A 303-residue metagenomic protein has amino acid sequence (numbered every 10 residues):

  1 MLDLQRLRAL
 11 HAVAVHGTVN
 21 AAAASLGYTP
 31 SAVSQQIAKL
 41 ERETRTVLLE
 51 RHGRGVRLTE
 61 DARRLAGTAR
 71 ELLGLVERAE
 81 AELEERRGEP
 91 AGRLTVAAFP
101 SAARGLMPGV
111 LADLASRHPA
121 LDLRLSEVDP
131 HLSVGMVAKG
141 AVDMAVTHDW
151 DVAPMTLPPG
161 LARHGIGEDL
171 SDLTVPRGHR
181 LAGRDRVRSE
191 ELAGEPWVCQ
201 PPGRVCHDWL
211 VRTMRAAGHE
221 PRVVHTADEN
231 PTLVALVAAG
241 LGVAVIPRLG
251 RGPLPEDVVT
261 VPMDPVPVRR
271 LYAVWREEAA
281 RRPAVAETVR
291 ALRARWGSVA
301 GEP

Functional and structural regions predicted by a protein language model:
A12-G27: Short helix-boundary/capping micro-motifs
E41-L58: A short LG(V/I)-centered, amphipathic sequence patch enriched for acidic residue(s) preceding the LG motif
A91-P154, A227: Central regulatory/effector-binding core of bacterial HTH transcription factors
L106, V258-P303: A late-sequence structural motif
R117, V128-G194, L249-L254: Acidic, Gly/Pro-rich loop/turn segments at junctions of secondary structure
D129-V142, H148, C199, G203-V259: Hydrophobic hinge/microswitch elements
H148, L181-A182, R188-S189, E195-A217 (+2 more regions): Secondary-structure junction motif
M155-G165, D169, P231-E278: Beta-alpha-beta core module
